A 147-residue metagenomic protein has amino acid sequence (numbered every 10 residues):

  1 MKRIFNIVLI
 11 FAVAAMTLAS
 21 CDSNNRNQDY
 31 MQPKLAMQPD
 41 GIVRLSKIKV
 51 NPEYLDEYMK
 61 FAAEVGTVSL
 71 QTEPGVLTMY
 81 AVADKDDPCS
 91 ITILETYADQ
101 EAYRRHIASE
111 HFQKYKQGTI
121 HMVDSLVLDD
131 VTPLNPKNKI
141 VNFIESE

Functional and structural regions predicted by a protein language model:
M1-V8: Bacterial N-terminal signal peptides that target proteins for export
V8-T17: Bacterial N-terminal signal peptides
T17, D22-V43, Y80-D87, K116-E147: Glycine-rich beta-strand-turn "strand-cap" elements at beta-sheet edges
N25-N27, V68-T78, T96-T132: An amphipathic, aromatic/His-enriched active-site/gating alpha helix that lines ligand/cofactor pockets
G41-K49, T78-I107: Short, well-ordered beta-strand segments in beta-rich or mixed alpha/beta enzyme and ligand-binding folds
V43, A63-S69: General detector of folded, globular domains
K49-Y58: Short, surface-exposed ligand-recognition loops at beta-strand->loop->(often short) alpha-helix junctions that present
